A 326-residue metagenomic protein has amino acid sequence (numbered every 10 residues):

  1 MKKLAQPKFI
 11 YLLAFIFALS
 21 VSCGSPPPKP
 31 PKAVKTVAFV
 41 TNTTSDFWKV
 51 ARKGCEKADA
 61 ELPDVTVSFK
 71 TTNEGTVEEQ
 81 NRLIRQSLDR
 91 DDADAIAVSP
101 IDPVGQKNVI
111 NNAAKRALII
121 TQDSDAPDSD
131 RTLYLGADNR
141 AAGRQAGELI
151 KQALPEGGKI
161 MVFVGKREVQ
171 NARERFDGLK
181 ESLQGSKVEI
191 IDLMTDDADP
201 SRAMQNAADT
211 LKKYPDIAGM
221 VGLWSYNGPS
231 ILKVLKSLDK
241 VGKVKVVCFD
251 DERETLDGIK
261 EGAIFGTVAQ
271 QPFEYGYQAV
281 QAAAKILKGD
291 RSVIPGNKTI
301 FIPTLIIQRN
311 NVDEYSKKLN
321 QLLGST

Functional and structural regions predicted by a protein language model:
K2-Y11: Bacterial N-terminal signal peptides that target proteins for export
L19-S22: C-terminal motif of bacterial Sec signal peptides marking the signal peptidase cleavage site
G24-V34: Bacterial Sec signal peptide processing site at the extreme N-terminus
V40-K53, F69-E79, D102, S124 (+6 more regions): Hinge/beta->alpha junction and helix N-cap segments in small-molecule ligand-binding domains
D94-A113, L179, I191, D197-G258: Hydrophobic alpha-helical
I101-A141, L149-Q152, K159, D250-K260 (+2 more regions): Flexible loop/hinge segments that line or gate small-molecule binding clefts
F163, N171, E181-L183, Q278-T326: Hinge/cleft segment of the Venus flytrap/periplasmic-binding protein
V241-G242, F249-I307: Flexible loop/turn connectors
